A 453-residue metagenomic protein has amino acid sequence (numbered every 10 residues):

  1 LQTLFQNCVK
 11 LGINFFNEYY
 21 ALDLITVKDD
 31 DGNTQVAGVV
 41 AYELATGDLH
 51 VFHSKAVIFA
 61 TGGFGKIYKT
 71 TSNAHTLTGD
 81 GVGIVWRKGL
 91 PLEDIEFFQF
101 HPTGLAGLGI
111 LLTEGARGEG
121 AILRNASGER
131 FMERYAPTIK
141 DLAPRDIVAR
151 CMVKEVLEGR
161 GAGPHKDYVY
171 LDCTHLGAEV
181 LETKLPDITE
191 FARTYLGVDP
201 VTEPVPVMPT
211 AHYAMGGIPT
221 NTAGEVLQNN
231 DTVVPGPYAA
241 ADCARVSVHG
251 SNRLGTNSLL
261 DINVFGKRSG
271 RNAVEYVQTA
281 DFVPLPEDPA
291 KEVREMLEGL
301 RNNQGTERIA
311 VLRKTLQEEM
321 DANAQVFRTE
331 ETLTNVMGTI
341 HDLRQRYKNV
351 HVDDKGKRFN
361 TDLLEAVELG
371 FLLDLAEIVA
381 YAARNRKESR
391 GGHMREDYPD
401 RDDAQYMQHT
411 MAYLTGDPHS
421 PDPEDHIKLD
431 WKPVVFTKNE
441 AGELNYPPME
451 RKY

Functional and structural regions predicted by a protein language model:
L1-E43, L49-H53: Feature captures the FAD/FMN-dependent oxidoreductase FAD-binding
L1-Q6, F16, T71-G79, G104-L108 (+2 more regions): Short beta-strand to alpha-helix junction loop
G12, E18, L92-E96, P164-D167 (+4 more regions): Flexible, glycine/charged-enriched surface loops at secondary-structure junctions
V27, R124-E133, P137-L142, I147 (+4 more regions): Glycine- and aromatic-enriched mobile tails/lids
T46-A56, V233-G236: Core beta-strand elements of the Rossmann-like FAD/NAD(P) dinucleotide-binding domain in flavoenzyme oxidoreductases
A56-I110, G255-N272: Glycine-rich loop(s) and the adjacent beta-strand/alpha-helix scaffold that form part
I84, L90-P206, N272-Q278, E318: An anion/pyrophosphate-binding glycine-rich loop and adjacent beta-alpha core in soluble alpha-beta enzymes
